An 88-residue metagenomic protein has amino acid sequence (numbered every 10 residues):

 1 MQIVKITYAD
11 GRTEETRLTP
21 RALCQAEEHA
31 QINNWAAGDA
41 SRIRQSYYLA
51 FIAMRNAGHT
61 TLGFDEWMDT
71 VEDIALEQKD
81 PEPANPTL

Functional and structural regions predicted by a protein language model:
M1-T13, R21-L88: Charged interaction scaffolds used for protein-protein
